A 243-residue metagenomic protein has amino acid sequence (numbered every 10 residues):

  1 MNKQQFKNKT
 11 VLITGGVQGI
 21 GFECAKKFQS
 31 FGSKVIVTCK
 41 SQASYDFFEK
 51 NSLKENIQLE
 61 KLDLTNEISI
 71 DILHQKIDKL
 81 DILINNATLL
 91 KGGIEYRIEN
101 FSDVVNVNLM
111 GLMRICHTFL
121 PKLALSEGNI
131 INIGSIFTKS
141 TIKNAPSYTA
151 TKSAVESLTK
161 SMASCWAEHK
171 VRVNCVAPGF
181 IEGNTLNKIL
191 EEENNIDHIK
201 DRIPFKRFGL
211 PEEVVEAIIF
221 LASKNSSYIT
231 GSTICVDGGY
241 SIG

Functional and structural regions predicted by a protein language model:
V17-Q18: Conserved glycine-rich cofactor-binding loop
N86-K91, G239: Conserved NAD(P)H cofactor-binding loop of Rossmann-fold oxidoreductase domains
G92-V105, I199: Substrate-binding pocket helix/loop in short-chain dehydrogenase/reductase
C116, T151, T159: Active-site helix of classical SDR
S135: Residue(s) in the substrate-gating loop at a strand-loop-helix junction that position the organic substrate next
S140, I219, T230-G243: Short C-terminal tail/terminal secondary-structure segment of NAD(P)H-dependent dehydrogenase/reductase domains
A167, R172, I229-G231: Short, small/polar-rich loop/turn modules that mediate ligand/substrate recognition or access, typified
